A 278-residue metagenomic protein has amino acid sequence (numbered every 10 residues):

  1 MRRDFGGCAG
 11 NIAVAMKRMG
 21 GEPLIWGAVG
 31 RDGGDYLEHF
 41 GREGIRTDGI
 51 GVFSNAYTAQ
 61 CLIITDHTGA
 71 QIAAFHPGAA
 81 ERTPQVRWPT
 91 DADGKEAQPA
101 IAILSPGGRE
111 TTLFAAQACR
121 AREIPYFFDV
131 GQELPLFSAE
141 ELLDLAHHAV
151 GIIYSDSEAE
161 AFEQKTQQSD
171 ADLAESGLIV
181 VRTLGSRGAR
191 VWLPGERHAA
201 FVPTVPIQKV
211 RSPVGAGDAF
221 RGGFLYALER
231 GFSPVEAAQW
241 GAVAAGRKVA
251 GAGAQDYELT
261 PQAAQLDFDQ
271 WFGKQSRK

Functional and structural regions predicted by a protein language model:
M1-Q60, Q265-Q275: Substrate-binding N-lobe of the ribokinase-like
V14, Q60-I64, I72-A73, G188-W192: Short beta-strand scaffold segments in enzyme catalytic cores
V29-R31, P106-T111, G131-P135: Short beta->alpha connector loops
G49-F53, C61-P106: Conserved phosphate-binding/catalytic loop of the ribokinase/pfkB sugar-kinase fold
A97-Q98, L113-Y126: Glycosyltransferases and closely related glycan-assembly transferases that use nucleotide-activated donors
R120-F127, G131-F201: Conserved phosphate/ATP/ADP-binding segment of small-molecule kinases
T166-K278: Conserved phosphate-binding/catalytic region of the ribokinase-like
